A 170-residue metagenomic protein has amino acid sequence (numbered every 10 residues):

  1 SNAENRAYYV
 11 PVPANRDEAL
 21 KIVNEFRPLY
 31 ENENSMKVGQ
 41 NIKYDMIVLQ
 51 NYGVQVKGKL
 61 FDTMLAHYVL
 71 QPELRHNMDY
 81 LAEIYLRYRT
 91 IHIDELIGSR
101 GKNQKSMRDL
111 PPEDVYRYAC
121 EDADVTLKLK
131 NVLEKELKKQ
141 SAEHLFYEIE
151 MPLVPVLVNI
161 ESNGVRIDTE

Functional and structural regions predicted by a protein language model:
N2-K138, I149-L153, L157, S162: Active-site-proximal helix-loop-helix substrate-binding element of RNase H-like nuclease domains
